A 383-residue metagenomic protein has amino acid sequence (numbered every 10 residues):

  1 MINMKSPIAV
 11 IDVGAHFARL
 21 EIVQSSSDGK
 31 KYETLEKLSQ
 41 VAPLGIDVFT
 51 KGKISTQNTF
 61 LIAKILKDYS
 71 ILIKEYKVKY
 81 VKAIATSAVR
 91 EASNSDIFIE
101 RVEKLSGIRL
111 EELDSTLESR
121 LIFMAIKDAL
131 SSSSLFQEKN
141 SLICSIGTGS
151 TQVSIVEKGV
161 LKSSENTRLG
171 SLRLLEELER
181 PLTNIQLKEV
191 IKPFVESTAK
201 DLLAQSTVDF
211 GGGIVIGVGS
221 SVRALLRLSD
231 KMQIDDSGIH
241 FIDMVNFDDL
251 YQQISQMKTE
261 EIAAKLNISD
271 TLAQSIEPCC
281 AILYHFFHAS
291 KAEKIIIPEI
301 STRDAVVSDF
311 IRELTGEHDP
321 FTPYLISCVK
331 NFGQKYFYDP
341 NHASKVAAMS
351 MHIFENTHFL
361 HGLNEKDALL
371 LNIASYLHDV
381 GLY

Functional and structural regions predicted by a protein language model:
I2-T34: N-terminal basic/disordered segments at the start of proteins
I8, I22, P43, D47-E75 (+4 more regions): Helical "lid/coupling" subdomains associated with nucleotide-phosphate turnover
H16, K79, E293: Short acidic/polar active-site loop segments enriched in Thr and Asp
F17-R19, S150, V222: Structural motif
G29-A42, Y76: N-terminal glycine-rich anion-binding loops that anchor highly charged ligand groups
Y80-A85: Short beta-strand segments at enzyme active-site cores
N140-S150: A generic, well-ordered mixed alpha/beta core segment in the N-terminal half of proteins
